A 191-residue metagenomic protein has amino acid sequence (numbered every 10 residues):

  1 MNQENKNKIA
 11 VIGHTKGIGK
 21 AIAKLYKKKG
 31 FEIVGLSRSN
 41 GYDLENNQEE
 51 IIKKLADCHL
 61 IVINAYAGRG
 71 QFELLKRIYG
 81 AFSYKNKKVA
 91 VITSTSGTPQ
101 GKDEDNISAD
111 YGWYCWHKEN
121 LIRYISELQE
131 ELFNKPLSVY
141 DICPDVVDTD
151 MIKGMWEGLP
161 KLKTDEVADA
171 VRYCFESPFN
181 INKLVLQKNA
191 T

Functional and structural regions predicted by a protein language model:
E4-I9: Extreme N-terminal starter segment of soluble prokaryotic enzymes
A10-K28: N-terminal Rossmann NAD(P)H-binding glycine-rich loop of SDR-like oxidoreductase domains
V11-I12, V62-N64, K88-S94, S138-C143: Structural signature of the Rossmann-like NAD(P)-dependent dehydrogenase/reductase core
I33-K53, A67: Adenosine-cofactor binding site in Rossmann-like domains, unifying the SAM/SAH pocket of S-adenosylmethionine-dependent
Y66, G70, S83-F133, V146: Catalytic loop of short-chain dehydrogenase/reductase
L75-Y79, Y124-I125, A168-V171: Short-chain dehydrogenase/reductase
T98, E130-G158: Flexible, glycine-rich beta-alpha linker
L137, D141-I142, W156-T191: C-terminal helical subdomain
